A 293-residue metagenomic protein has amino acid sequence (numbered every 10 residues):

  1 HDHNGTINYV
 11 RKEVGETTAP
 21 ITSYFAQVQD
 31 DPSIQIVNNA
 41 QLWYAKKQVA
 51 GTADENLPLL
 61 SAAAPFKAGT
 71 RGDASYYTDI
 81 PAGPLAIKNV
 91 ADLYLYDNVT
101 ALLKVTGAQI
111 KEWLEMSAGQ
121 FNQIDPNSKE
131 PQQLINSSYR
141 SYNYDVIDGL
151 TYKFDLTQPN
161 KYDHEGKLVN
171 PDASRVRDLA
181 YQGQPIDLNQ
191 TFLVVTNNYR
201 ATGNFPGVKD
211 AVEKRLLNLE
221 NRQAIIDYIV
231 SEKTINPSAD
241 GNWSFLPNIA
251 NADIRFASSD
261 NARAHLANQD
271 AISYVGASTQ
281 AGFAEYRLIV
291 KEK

Functional and structural regions predicted by a protein language model:
H1-K293: Catalytic centers of hydrolytic enzymes
